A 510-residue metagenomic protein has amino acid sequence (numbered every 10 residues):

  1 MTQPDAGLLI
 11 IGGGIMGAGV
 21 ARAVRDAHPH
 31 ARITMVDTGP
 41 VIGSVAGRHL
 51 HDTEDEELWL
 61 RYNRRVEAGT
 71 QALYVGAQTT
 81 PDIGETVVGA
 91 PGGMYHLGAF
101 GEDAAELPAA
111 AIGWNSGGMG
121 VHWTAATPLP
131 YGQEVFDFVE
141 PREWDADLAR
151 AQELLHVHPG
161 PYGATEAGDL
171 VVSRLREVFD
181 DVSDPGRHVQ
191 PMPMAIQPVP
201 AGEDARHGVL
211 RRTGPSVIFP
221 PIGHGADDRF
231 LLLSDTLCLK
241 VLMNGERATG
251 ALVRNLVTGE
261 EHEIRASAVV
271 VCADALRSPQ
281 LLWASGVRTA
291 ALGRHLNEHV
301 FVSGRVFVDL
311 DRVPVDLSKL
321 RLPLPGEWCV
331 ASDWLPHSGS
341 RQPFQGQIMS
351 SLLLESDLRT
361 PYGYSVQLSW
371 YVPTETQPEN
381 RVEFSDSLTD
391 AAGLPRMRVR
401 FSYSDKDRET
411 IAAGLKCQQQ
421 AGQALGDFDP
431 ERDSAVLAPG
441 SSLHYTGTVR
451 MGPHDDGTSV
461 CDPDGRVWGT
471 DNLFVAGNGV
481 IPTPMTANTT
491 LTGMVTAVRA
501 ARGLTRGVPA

Functional and structural regions predicted by a protein language model:
T2-Q133, R288-L310, P314-K319: N-terminal glycine-rich phosphate/pyrophosphate-binding loop and immediately adjacent elements
L8-I11, M35-V36, C238, E263-R277 (+2 more regions): Short hydrophobic core segments
R22, D26, W283-A284, R499-R502 (+1 more regions): Short, well-ordered alpha-helices that flank and scaffold nucleotide-derived cofactor binding pockets
G76-A77, T86-V87, D103-A105, A109 (+4 more regions): Conserved redox-cofactor binding core of oxidoreductases
V87-I112, G117-M119, T289-R408, S442-G447 (+3 more regions): FAD cofactor-binding and catalytic pocket of flavoenzymes
L233-S234, L239-N244, E409-P484, T490: A glycine-rich dinucleotide-binding beta-alpha-beta segment and adjacent secondary-structure elements that constitute
K240-E263: Conserved beta-strand-loop-beta-strand element in the redox core of flavoprotein oxidoreductases
P482-L504: A conserved FAD-binding loop/helix module that cradles the flavin
